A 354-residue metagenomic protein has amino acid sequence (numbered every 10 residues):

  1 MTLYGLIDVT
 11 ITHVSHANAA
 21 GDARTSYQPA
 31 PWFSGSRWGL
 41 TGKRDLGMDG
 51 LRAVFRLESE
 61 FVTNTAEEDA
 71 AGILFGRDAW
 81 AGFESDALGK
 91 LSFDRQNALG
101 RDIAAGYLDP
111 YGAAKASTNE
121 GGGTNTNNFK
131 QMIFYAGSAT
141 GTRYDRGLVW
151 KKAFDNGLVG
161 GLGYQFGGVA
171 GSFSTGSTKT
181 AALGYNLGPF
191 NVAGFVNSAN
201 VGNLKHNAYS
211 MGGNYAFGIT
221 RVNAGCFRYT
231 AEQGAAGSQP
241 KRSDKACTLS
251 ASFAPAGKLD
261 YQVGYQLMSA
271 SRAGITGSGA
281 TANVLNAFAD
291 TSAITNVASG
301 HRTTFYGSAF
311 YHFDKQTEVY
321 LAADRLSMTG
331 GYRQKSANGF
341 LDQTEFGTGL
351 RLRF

Functional and structural regions predicted by a protein language model:
M1, M48-G50, L88-K90, D155-G157 (+5 more regions): Strand-connecting loop/turn motifs
M1-H13, T25-G167, T175-S177, G184-N186: Outer membrane beta-barrel
M1-V9, A53-L57, L91, G160-L162 (+9 more regions): Transmembrane beta-strands of outer-membrane beta-barrel proteins
V9-S15, S59-T63, N97-L99, Y164-G168 (+7 more regions): Transmembrane beta-strands of outer-membrane beta-barrel pores
D22-Y27, Y135, G234-S238, L285-N296 (+1 more regions): Extracellular loop and loop/strand-boundary signature of outer-membrane beta-barrel proteins
S34-W38, R77-A81, Y144-L148, K179-A181 (+4 more regions): Hydrophobic, lipid-facing positions within transmembrane beta-strands of outer-membrane proteins
S174-G307, Y311-H312: Detector for outer-membrane/organellar transmembrane beta-barrel domains, recognizing the amphipathic beta-strand
Y311-F313, L341-F354: Outer-membrane beta-barrel "beta-signal"
